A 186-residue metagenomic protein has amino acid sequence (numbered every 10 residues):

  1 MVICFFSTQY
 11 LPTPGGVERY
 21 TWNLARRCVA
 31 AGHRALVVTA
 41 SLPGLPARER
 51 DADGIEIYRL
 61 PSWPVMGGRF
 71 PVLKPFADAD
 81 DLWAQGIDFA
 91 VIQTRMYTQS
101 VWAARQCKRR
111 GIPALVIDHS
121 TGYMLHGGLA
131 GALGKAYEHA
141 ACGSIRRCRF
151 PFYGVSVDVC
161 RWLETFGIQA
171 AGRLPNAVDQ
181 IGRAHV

Functional and structural regions predicted by a protein language model:
M1-L45, E49-Y58, Q85, I112: N-terminal subdomain of nucleotide-sugar transferases
S41, D158, A177: Carbohydrate-associated surface elements
L45, F89-I112, V116-M124, S156-V157: An aromatic- and histidine-rich active-site surface loop
A52, S62-R105, R109, K135-S144: An amphipathic, basic-hydrophobic alpha-helix
G68, E164, V178-H185: Acidic anion/phosphate-binding donor-loop and adjacent secondary structure in glycosyltransferase catalytic cores
P113, G122-I145, Y153-G154, Q180: Nucleotide-sugar donor phosphate/pyrophosphate-binding loop at the beta->alpha transition of glycosyltransferases
